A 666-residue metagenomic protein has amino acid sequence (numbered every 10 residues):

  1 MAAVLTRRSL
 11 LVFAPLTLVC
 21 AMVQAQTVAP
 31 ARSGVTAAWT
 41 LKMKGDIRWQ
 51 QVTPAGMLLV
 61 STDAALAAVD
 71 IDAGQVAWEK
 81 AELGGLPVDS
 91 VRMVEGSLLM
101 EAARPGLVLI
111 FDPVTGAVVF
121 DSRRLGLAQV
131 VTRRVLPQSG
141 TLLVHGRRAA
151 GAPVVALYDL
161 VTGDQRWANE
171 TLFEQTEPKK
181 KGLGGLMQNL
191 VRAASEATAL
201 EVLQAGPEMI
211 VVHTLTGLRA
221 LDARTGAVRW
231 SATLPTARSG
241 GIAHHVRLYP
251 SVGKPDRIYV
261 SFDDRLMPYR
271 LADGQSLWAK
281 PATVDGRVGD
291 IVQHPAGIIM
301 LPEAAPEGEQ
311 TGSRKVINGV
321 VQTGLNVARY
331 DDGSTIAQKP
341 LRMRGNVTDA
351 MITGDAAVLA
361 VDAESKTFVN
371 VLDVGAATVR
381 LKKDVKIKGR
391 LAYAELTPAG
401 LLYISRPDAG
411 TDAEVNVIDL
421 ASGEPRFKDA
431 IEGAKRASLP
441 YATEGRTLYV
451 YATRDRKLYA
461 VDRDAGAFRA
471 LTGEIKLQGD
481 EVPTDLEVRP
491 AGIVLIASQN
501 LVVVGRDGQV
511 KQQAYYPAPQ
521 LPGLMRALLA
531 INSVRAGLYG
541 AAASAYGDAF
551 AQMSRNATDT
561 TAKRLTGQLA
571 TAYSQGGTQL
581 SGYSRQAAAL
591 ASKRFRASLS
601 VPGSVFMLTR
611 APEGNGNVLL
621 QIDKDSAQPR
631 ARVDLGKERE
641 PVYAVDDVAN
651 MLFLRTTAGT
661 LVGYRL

Functional and structural regions predicted by a protein language model:
A2, A25-L666: Secretory-pathway ectodomains
A3-V4, C20: General helical secondary-structure elements
R7-L11: N-terminal export leaders
V12-A21: Bacterial N-terminal signal peptides
